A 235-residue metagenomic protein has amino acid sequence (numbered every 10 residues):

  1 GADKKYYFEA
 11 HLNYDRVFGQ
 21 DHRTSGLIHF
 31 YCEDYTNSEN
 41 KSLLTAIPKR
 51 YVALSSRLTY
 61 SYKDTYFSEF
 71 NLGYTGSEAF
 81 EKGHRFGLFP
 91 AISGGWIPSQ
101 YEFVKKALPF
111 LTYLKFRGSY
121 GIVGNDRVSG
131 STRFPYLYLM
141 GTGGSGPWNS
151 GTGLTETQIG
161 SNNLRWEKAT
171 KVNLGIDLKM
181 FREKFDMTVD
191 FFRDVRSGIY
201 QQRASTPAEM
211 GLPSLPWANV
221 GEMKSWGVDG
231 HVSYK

Functional and structural regions predicted by a protein language model:
G1-K235: Extracellular/periplasmic, surface-exposed regions of secreted and cell-surface proteins
